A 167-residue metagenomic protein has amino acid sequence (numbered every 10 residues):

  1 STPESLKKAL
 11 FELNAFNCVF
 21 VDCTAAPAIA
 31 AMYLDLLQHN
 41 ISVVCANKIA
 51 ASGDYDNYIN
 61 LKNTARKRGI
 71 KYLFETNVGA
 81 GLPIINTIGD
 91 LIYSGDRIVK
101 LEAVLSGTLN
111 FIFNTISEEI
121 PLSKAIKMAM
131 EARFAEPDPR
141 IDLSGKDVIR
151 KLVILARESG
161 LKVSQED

Functional and structural regions predicted by a protein language model:
S1-Q38: N-terminal glycine-/serine-/threonine-rich beta1-alpha1-beta2 phosphate-ribose binding loop of Rossmann-like
F16-N17, N40, G69, I98: A general structural motif
A26-H39, K48-E75, A80-G89: Rossmann-fold NAD(P)-binding glycine/threonine-rich loop
S42, K71, A135: Residue-level detector of anion-binding/catalytic polar loops
R66-G69, L73-A132, K146: Rossmann-like NAD(P)H-binding beta-loop-alpha module
T115-I116, K124-D167: Substrate-binding/catalytic subdomain of NAD(P)-dependent oxidoreductase enzymes
